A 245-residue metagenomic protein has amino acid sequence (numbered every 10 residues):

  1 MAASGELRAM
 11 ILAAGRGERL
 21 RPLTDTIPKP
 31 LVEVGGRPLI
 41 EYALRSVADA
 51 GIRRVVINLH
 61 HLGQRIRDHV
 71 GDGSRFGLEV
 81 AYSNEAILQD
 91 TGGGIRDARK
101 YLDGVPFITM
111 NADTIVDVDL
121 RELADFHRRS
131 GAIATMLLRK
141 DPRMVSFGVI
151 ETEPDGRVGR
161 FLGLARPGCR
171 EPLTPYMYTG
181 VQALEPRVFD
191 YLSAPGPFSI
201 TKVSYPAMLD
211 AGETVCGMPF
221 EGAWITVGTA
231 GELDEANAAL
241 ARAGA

Functional and structural regions predicted by a protein language model:
M1-I11, E33, R37-N111, I115 (+2 more regions): Conserved N-terminal catalytic core of the sugar/cofactor nucleotidyltransferase
L12-L20: Conserved adenylation A10 loop of the ANL superfamily
A14, H60, R139-K140: Histidine-centered beta-alpha loop that forms part of the nucleotide-sugar donor binding/catalytic region in diverse
L20, I66-V70, A236: Hydrophobic packing residues within well-ordered alpha-helices of enzyme cores
P22-D25: Conserved catalytic-core motifs of eukaryotic protein kinase domains, centered on the activation segment
P106-I108, I115, R121-R128, D141-R143 (+1 more regions): Catalytic-core segments of class I nucleotidyltransferases/pyrophosphorylases that form NMP-activated intermediates
S130-K140: A short, conserved acidic/glycine-rich loop-to-beta-strand motif that forms the donor nucleotide-sugar/metal
